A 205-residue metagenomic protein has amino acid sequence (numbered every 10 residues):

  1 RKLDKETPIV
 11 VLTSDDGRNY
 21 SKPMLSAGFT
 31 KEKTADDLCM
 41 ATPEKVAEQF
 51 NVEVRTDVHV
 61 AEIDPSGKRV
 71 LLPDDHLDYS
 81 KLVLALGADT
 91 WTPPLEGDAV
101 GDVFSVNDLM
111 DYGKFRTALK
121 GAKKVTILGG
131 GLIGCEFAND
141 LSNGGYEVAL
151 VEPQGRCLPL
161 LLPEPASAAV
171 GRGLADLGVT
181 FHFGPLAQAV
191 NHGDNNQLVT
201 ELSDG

Functional and structural regions predicted by a protein language model:
R1-E53, D140-P165: Beta1-alpha1 glycine-rich phosphate/pyrophosphate-binding loop at the start of Rossmann-like nucleotide-binding domains
L3-K5, E48, G97-A99, A175 (+1 more regions): Short, structurally constrained coil/turn elements that cap an alpha-helix or connect an alpha-helix to the following
P8, V54-L71, L77, G144-G205: A Rossmann-like FAD-binding core segment of flavoenzymes
R18, D89-T92, G193-N196: Active-site/binding-pocket entry motifs
M40-T126, V199-G205: FAD-binding core/adjacent interface of flavoenzyme oxidoreductases
G129: Conserved G/P- and acidic residue-centered "switch" motifs that form tight phosphate/ATP-binding loops in soluble
I133: Hydrophobic/small residue at the entry helix of a nucleotide-binding pocket
